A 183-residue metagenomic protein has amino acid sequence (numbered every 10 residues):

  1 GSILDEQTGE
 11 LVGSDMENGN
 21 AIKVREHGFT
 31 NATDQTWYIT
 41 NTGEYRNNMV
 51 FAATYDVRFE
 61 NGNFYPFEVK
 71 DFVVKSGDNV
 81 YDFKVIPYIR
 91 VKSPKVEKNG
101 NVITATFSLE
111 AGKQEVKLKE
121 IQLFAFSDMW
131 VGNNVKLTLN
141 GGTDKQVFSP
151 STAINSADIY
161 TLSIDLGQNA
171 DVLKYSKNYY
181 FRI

Functional and structural regions predicted by a protein language model:
G1-E6, G43: A short, amphipathic beta-strand motif
E10-N20, G112-T143, K177: Solvent-exposed loop/turn segments flanking beta-strands in beta-repeat/beta-sandwich domains
N18-T36, F124-A125: Short amphipathic beta-strand segments in non-cytosolic proteins
G43-F64, E68: A short, solvent-exposed beta-strand micro-motif common in secreted/extracellular proteins
G43-Y45, N79-Y81, D158-I164: Short strand-edge motifs at loop-to-beta-strand transitions and within beta-strands of extracellular beta-rich domains
G62-Y88: Structured interaction patches on ligand/partner-binding surfaces of diverse proteins
N101-A105: Structural beta-strand segments of beta-rich domains
I164-I183: Beta-strand-rich modules
